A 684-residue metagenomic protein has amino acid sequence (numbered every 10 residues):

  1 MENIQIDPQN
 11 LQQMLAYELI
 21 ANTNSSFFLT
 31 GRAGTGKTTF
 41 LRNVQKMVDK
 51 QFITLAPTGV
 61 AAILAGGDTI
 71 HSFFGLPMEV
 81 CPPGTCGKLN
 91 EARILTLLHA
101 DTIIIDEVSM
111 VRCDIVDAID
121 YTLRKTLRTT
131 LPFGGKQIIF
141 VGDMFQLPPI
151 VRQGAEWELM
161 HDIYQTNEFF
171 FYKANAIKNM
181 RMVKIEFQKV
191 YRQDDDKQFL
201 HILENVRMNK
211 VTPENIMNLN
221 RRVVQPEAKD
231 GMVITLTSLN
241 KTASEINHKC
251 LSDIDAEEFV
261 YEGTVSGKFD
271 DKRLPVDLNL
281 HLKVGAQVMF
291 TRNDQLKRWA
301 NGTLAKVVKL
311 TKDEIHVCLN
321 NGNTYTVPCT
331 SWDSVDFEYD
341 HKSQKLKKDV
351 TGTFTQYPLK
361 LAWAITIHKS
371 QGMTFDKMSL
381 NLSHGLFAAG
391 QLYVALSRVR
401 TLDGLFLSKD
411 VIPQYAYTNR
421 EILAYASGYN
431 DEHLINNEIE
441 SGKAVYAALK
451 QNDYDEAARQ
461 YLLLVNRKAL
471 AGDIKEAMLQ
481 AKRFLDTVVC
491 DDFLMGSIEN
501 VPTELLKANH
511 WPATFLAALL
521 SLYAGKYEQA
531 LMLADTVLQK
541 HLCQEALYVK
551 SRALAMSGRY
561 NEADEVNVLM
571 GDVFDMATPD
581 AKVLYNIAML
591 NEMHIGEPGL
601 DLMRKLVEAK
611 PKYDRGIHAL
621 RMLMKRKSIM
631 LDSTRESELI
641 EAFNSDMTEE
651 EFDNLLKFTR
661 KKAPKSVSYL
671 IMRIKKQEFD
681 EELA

Functional and structural regions predicted by a protein language model:
M1-Q480, L485-I498, L506, P512: Conserved ATP-binding/catalytic motifs of P-loop helicase motor domains
Y454, I474, D491, Y527 (+2 more regions): TPR-repeat structural position
L462, F515, Y548, Y585 (+1 more regions): TPR/TPR-like alpha-solenoid signature
A471, A524, S557, M593-H594: Structural motif corresponding to the intra-repeat A-B loop/turn of tetratricopeptide repeats
P512, E545, P579-K582, R615: Start-of-helix register in tetratricopeptide repeats
